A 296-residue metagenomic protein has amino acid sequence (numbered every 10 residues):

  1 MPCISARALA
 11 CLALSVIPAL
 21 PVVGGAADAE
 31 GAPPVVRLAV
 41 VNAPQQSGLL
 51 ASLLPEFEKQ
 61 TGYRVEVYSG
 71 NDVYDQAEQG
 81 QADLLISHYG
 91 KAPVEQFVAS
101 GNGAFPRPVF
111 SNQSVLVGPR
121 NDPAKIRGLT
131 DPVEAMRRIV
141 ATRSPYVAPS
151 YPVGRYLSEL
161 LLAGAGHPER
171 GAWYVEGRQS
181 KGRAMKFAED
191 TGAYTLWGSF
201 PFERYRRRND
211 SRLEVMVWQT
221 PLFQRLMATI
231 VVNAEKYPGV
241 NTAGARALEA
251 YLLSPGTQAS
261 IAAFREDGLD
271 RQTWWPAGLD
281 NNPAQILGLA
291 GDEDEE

Functional and structural regions predicted by a protein language model:
M1-S5: N-terminal secretory signal peptides that target proteins for export/translocation
A8-P21: Bacterial N-terminal signal peptides
G25-R64, D75-Q81, G90, Q96-V98 (+1 more regions): Exported/periplasmic ABC-transporter solute-binding proteins
V67-S69: A structural preference for short, hydrophobic beta-strand core positions in alpha/beta folds
D72: Short, conserved loop-to-beta-strand elements that form functional interface hotspots
L84-S111: Acidic, polar ligand-binding/catalytic clefts
S111-Q113, L226: Extracellular structured ligand-interaction cores
L116: Serine endopeptidase catalytic core focused on the charge-relay Asp
